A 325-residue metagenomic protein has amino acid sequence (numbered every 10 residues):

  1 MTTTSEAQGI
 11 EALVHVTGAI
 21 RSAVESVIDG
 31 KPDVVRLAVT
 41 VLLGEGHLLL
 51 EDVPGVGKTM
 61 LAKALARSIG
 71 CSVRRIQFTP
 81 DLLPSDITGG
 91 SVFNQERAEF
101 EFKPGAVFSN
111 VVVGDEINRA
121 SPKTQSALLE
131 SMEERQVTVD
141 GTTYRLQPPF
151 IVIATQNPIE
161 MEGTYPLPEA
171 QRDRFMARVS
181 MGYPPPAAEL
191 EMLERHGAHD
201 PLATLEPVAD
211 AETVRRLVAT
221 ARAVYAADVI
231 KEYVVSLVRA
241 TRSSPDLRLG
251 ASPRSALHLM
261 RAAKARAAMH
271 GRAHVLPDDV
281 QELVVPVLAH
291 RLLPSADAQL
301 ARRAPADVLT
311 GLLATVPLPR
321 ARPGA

Functional and structural regions predicted by a protein language model:
T2-A7, E11, T241-A325: C-terminal engagement/docking regions of AAA+ P-loop ATPases
G9-V56, V235, R239: Pre-Walker A (pre-P-loop) alpha-helix and adjacent loop at the N terminus of AAA/AAA+ ATPase modules, a conserved
R36-T40, F93-G114, T142: Conserved alpha-helical scaffold flanking the Walker A/P-loop in AAA+ ATPase domains
L42-T79: Walker A/P-loop
L48, V112, F150: Conserved beta-strand position immediately N-terminal to the Walker
D52, D115-E116, A127: Walker B catalytic acidic pair
D52-V53, I87, T155: P-loop (Walker A) phosphate-binding loop of NTP-binding proteins
N94-E99, A120-T124, M132-V224, K264-M269: Canonical AAA+ ATPase core
